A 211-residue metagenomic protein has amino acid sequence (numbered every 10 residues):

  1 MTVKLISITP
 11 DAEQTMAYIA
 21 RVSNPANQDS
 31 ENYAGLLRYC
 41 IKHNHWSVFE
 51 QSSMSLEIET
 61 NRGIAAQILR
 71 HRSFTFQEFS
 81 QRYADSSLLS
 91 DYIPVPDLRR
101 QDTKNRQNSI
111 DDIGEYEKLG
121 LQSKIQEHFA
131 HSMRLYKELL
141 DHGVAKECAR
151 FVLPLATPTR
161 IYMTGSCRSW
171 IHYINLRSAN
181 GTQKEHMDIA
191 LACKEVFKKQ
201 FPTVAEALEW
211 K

Functional and structural regions predicted by a protein language model:
M1-K211: Family-specific signature for flavin-dependent thymidylate synthase
